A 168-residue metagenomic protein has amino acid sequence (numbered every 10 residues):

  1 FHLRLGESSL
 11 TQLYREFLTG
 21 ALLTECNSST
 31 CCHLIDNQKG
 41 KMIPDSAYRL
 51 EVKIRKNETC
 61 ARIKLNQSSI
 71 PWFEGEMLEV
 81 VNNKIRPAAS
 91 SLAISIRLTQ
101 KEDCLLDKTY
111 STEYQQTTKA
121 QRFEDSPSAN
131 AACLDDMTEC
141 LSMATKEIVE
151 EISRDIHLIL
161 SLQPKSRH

Functional and structural regions predicted by a protein language model:
F1-C31, G40, Y110-S111, S153 (+1 more regions): A structural "domain/chain start" motif
F1-S8, W72-E79, R122-D135: A solvent-exposed, charged loop/short amphipathic helix patch at secondary-structure junctions
E25, T30-C31, T59, D103 (+2 more regions): The N-terminal extracellular segments of secreted preproproteins, especially immediately downstream of signal
L34-D36: A structural preference for short, hydrophobic beta-strand core positions in alpha/beta folds
Q38-L105, A131: Surface-exposed short loop/turn segments
K84-H168: C-terminal/domain-edge helix-coil "capping" segments
